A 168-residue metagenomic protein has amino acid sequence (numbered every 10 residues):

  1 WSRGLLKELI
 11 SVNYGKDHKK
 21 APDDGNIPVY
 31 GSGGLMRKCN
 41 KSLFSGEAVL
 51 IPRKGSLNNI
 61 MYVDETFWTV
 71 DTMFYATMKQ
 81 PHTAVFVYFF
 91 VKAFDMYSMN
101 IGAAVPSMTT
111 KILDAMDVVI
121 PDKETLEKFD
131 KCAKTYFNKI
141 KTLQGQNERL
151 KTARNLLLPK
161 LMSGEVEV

Functional and structural regions predicted by a protein language model:
W1-G31, V119, K123-K128, K134-V168: Non-catalytic DNA-recognition/assembly elements of restriction-modification systems
G4-P121: DNA target-recognition domains and sequence-specific DNA-contacting regions of bacterial/archaeal
